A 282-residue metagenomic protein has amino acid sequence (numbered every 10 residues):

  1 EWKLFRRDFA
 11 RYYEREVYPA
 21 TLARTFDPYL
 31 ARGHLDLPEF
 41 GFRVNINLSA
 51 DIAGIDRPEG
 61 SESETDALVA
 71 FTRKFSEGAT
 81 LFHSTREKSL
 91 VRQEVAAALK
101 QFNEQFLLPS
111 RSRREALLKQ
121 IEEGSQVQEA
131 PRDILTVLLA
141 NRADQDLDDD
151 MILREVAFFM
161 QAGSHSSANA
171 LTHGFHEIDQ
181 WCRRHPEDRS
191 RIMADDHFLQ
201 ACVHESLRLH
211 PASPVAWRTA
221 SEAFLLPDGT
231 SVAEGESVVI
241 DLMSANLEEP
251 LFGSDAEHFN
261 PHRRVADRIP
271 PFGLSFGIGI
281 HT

Functional and structural regions predicted by a protein language model:
F9-S166: Cytochrome P450 heme-thiolate monooxygenase catalytic core
N45-S49, A53, L171-I178, C202-V203 (+1 more regions): Buried hydrophobic packing segments
L153-S190, T282: Cytochrome P450 catalytic-core helices
R191-T230: Conserved cytochrome P450 K-helix E-x-x-R motif and the immediately C-terminal K′/meander segment
A216-R218, V239-L242: Short, conserved beta-strand edge motifs with alternating hydrophobic and charged residues
D241-D267, F276: Conserved cytochrome P450 K-helix/beta-meander segment immediately N-terminal to the heme-binding cysteine loop
P270-T282: Cytochrome P450 heme-iron axial ligand motif
